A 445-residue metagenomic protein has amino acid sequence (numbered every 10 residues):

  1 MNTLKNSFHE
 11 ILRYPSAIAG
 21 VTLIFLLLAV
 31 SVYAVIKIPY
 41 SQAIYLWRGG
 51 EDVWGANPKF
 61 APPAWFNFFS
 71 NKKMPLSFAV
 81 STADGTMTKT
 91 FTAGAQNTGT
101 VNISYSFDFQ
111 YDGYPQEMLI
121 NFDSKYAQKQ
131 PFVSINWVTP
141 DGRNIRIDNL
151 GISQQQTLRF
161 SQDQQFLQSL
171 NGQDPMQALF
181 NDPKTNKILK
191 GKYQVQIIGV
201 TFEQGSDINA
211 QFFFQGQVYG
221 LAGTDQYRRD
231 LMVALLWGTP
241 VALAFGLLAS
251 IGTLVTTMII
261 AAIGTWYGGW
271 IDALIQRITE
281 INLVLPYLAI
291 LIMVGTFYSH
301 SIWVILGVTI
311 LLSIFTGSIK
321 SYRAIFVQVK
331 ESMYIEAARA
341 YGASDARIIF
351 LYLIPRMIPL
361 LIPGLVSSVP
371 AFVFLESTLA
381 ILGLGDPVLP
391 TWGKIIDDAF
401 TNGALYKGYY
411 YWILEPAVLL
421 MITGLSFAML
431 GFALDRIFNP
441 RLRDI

Functional and structural regions predicted by a protein language model:
M1-G246, T253, A399-I422, M429-L430 (+1 more regions): Gly/Trp-centered helix-boundary motif
T224-I445: Alpha-helical transmembrane segments of integral membrane proteins, especially multi-pass inner/plasma-membrane
